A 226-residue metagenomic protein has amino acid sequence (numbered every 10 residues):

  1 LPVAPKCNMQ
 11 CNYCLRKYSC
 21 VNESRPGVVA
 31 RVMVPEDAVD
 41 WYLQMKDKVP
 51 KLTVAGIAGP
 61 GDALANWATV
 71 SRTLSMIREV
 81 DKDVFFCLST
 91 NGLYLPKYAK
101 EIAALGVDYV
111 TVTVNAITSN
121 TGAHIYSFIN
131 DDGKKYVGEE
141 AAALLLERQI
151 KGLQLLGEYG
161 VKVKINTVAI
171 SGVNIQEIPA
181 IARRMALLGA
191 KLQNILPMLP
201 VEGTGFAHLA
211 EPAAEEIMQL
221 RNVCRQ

Functional and structural regions predicted by a protein language model:
L1-V34: Canonical Radical SAM [4Fe-4S] cluster-binding loop centered on the CxxxCxxC motif and its immediate flanking residues
P2, G56, K164, V168: Conserved beta-strand segments that form the floor/walls of ligand-binding pockets within enzyme and binding domains
N22-R25, N120-A123, G133-Y136, V201-A207: A short acidic, helix-capping loop that chelates divalent metal ions and anchors anionic groups
R25-A30, Y126-I129, G138-E139, A207-E211: Short glycine-enriched, charge-decorated loop/helix-capping segments at active-site entrances that position
D37-A58: Short Fe-S-cluster ligation motifs
G56-D62, N91: Glycine-rich beta-strand-to-loop/alpha-helix junction loops that act as flexible
A65-L196: Conserved AdoMet/S-adenosylmethionine-binding subsite of the radical SAM
P179-Q226: Auxiliary Fe-S-binding modules of radical SAM enzymes
